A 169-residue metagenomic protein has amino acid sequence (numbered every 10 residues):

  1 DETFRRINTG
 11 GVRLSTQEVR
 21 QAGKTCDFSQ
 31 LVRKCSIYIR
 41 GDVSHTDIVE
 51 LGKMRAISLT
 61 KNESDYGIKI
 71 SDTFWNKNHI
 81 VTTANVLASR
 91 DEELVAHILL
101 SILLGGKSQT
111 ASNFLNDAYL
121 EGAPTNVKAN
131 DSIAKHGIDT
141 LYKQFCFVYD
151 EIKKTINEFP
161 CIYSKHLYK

Functional and structural regions predicted by a protein language model:
D1-D117: Basic- and aromatic-enriched surface patches that contact anionic nucleotides/nucleic acids
L87-K169: C-terminal subdomains that position terminal phosphate/3'-OH groups for nucleotidyl transfer/ligation, primarily on
